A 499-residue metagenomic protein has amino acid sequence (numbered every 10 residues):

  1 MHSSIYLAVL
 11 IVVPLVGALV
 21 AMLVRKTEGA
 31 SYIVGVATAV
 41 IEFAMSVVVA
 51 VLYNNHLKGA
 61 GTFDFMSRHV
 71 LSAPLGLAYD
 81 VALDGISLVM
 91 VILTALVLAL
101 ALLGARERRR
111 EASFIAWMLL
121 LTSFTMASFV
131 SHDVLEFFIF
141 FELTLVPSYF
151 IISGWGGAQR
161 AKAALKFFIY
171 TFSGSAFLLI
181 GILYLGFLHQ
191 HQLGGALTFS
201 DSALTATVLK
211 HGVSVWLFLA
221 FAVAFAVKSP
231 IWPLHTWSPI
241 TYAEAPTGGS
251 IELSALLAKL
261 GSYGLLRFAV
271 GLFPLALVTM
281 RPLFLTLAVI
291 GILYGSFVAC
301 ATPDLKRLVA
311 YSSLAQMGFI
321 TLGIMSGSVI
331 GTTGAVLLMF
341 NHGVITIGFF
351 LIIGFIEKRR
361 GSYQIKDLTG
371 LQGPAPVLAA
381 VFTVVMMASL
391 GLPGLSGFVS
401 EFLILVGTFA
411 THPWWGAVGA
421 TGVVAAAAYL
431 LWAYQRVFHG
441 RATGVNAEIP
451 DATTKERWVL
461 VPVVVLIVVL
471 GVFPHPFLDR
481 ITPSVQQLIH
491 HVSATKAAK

Functional and structural regions predicted by a protein language model:
M1-H2, M126-H132, L266-M280, I320-L337 (+1 more regions): Helix-coil boundary and interhelical linker segments in multi-pass alpha-helical membrane proteins
M1-Y6, A21-A116, A196-T198, A203 (+1 more regions): Transmembrane helix-loop-helix hairpins at membrane boundaries of multipass inner-membrane proteins
H2-V13, L83-T94, V134-P147, S214-V227 (+2 more regions): Structural signature of hydrophobic alpha-helical transmembrane segments
A8-L23, V36-V51, V91-A105, L121-S123 (+6 more regions): Central hydrophobic cores of alpha-helical transmembrane segments in multi-pass inner-membrane proteins across all
A18-M22, A99-L103, S123-A127, F150-I151 (+7 more regions): Alpha-helical transmembrane segments of multipass membrane proteins
T27-A30, A116-L120, F124-V213, V227 (+1 more regions): Alpha-helical multi-pass transmembrane bundles of energy-transducing inner-membrane proteins
N54-A78, L143, A176-H235, L265-L283 (+5 more regions): Juxtamembrane/interfacial segments at transmembrane-helix boundaries in multi-pass membrane proteins
W232, T346-F350, G416-E448: Predominantly late transmembrane helices and immediately cytosolic-facing juxtamembrane segments
